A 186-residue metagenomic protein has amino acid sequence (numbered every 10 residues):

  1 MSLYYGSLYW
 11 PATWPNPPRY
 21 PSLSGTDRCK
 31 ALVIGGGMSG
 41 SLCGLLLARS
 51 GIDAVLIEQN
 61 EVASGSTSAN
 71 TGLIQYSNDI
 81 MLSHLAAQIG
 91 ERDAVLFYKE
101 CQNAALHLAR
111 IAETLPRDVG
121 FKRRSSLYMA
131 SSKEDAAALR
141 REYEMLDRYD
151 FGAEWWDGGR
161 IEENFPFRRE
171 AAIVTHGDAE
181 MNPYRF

Functional and structural regions predicted by a protein language model:
M1-A31, R49: Extreme N-terminal leader/targeting segments of oxidoreductases
S2-T13, I80-L85, R110-F186: Flavin (FAD/FMN) cofactor-binding and adjacent substrate-gating region of FAD-dependent oxidoreductase domains
D27-L56: N-terminal Rossmann-like FAD-binding beta1-loop-alpha1 element of flavoenzymes
N70-E100: Glycine-rich active-site loop/strand segments that organize a redox cofactor
R92-R110, R141: A non-catalytic, amphipathic alpha-helix used as a structural packing/dimerization or gating element in enzyme scaffolds
